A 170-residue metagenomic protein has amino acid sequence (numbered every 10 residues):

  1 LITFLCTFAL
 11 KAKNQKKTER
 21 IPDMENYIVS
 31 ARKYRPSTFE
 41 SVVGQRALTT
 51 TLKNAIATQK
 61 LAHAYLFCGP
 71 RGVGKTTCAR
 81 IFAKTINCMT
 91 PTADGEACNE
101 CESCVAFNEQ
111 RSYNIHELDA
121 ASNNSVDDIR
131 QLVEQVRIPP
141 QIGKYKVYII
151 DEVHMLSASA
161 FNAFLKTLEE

Functional and structural regions predicted by a protein language model:
I2-L10, N14-E170: P-loop/Walker A NTP-binding region and its immediately flanking N-terminal helices in P-loop NTPase folds
